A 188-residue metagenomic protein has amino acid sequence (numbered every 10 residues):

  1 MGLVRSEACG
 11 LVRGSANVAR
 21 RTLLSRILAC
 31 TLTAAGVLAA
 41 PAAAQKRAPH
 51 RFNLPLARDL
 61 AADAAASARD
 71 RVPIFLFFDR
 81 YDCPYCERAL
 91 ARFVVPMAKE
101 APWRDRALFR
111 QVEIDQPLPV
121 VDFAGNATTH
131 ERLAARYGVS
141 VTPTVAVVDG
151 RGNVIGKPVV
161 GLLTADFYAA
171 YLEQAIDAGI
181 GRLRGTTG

Functional and structural regions predicted by a protein language model:
M1-T22, I27-G36: N-terminal secretory signal peptides
A39-K46: Boundary at the C-terminal end of the N-terminal hydrophobic targeting segment
L56-V72: A short beta-strand-turn-helix
R71-D82: Short active-site neighborhood of thiol/selenol oxidoreductases, capturing the structured segment around
E87-A101: Typically the conserved alpha-helix immediately C-terminal to a functionally engaged Cys/Sec in thioredoxin-like
P102-A127: Thiol-based oxidoreductase modules, predominantly thioredoxin-like and allied folds used for disulfide exchange
E131-A146: Structural micro-motif
V141, V147-I180: Non-catalytic, surface beta->alpha helical segment in thiol-disulfide oxidoreductase systems
